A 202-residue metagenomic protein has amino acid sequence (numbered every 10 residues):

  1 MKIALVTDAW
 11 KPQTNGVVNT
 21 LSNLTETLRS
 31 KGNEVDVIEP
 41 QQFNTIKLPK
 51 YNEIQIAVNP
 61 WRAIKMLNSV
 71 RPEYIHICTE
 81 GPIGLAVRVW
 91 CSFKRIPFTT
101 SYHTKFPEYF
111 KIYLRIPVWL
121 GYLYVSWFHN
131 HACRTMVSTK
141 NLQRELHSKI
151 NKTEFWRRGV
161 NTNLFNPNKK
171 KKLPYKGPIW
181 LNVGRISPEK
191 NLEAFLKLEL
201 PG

Functional and structural regions predicted by a protein language model:
M1-F43, V70, K197: N-terminal subdomain of nucleotide-sugar transferases
I3, Y74, V89-Y109, M136 (+1 more regions): Active-site proximal beta-strand in glycosyltransferases
V6-D8, S138, N182-G184: Short hydrophobic "strand-cap" motifs at the C-terminus of beta-strands
Q41, N141, R158-G159: Carbohydrate-associated surface elements
I64-G84, K94-T99: Short N-terminal targeting/anchoring amphipathic segment
F93, V118-R134: Membrane-proximal helix-turn-helix segments that form the acceptor-binding/catalytic region of lipid-linked
V160-K176: Acidic anion/phosphate-binding donor-loop and adjacent secondary structure in glycosyltransferase catalytic cores
K172-G202: Conserved donor-binding/catalytic core segment of Leloir-type glycosyltransferases
